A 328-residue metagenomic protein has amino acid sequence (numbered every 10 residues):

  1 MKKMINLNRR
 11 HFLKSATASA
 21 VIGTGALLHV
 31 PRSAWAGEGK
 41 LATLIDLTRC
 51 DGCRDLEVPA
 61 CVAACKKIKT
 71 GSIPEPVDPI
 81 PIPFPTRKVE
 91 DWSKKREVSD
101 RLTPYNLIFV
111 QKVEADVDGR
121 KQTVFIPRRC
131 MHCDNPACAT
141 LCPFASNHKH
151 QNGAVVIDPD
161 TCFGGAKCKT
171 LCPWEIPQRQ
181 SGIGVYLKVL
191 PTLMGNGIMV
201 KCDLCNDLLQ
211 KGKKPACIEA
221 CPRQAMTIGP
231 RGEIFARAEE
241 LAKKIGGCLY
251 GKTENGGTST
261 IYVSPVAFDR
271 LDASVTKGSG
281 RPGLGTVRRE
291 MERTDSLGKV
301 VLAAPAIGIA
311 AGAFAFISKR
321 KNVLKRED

Functional and structural regions predicted by a protein language model:
M1-A20: N-terminal secretory signal peptides and thylakoid transit peptides that target proteins across membranes
I5, L27-E57, I307-D328: C-terminal segment of N-terminal export signals and the immediately downstream linker at the start of the mature
L28-H29, S33-W35, R54-R87, N106-V110 (+6 more regions): Iron-sulfur cluster-binding cysteine motifs and their immediate structural context in ferredoxin-like electron-transfer
E38-K40, T103-Y105, F125, M194-V200 (+1 more regions): Short, solvent-exposed loop/turn segments at the edges of secondary structure
G52, P74-P76, D269-A273: Short, solvent-exposed loop/turn elements at domain surfaces
I82-V117: Hydrophobic scaffolds flanking metal-cofactor catalytic centers in soluble metalloenzymes
M131: Mobile, glycine-rich extracellular loop/lid and propeptide segments that shape or gate substrate/ligand access
A216, A220-D328: Long, compositionally biased charged/polar accessory segments in the mid-to-C-terminal portions of proteins
